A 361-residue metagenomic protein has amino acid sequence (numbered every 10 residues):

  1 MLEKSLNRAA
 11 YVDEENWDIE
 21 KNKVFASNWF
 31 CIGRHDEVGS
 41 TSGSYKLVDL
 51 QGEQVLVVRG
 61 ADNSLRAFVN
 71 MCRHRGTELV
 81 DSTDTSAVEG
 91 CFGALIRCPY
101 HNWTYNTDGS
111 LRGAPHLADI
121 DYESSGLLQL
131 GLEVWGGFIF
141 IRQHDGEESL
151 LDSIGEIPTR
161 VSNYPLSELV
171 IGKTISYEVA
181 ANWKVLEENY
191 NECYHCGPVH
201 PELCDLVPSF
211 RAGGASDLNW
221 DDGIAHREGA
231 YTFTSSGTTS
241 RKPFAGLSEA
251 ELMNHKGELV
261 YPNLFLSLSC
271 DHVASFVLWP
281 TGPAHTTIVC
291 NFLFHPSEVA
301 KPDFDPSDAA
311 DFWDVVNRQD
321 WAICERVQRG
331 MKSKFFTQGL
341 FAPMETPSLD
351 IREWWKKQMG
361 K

Functional and structural regions predicted by a protein language model:
M1-A10, S167: Short, contiguous pre-domain boundary segments
N7-R8, E20, G33-R34, D121 (+4 more regions): Short, solvent-exposed coil/turn linker segments
V12-L50, L56: Non-catalytic accessory segments flanking enzyme active sites
E20, M71-C72, R97, L186 (+1 more regions): Short hydrophobic core segments
F25-W29, T77, H195: Generic structural signal for secondary-structure transition and capping sites
S27-S40, R112-H116, G257-P262: Short Pro/Gly-enriched beta-strand edge/turn motifs at strand-loop
E37-D145, L151-E156: Rieske [2Fe-2S] iron-sulfur-binding domain
G39, S64, F138-F140, H144-K361: C-terminal catalytic domain of Rieske-type non-heme iron oxygenases
